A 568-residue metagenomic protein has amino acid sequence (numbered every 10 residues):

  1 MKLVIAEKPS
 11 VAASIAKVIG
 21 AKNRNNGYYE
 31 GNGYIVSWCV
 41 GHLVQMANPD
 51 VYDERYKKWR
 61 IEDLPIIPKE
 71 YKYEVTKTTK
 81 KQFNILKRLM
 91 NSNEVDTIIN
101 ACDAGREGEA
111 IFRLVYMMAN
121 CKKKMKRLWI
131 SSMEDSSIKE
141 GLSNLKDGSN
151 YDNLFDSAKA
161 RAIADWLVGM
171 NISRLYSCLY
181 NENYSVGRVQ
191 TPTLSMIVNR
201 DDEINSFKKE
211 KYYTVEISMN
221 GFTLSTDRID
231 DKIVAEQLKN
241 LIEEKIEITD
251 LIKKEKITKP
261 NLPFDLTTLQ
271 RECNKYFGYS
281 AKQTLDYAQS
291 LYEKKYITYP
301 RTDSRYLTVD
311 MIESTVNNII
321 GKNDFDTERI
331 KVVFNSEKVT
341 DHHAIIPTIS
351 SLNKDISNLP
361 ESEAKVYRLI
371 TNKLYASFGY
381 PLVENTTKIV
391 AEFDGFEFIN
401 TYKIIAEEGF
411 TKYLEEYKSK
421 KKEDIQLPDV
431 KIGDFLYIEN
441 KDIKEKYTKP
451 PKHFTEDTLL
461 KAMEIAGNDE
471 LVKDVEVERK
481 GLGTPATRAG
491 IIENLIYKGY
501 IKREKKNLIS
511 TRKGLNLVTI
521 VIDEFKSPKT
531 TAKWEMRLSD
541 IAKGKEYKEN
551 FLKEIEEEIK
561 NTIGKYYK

Functional and structural regions predicted by a protein language model:
M1, A101-A104, N181-N183, K253-L262 (+3 more regions): Conserved short loop/turn motifs at secondary-structure junctions
M1-A162, W166, P450: Intrinsically disordered, low-complexity regulatory segments
K2-L3, T79, M90, D96 (+5 more regions): Basic, low-complexity terminal or inter-domain segments flanking catalytic cores
P9-A16, G33-V36, V40, I61 (+20 more regions): Amphipathic alpha-helical transducer elements in NTP-driven molecular machines
N25-Y56, T191-V234, N317, Y375-L427 (+1 more regions): Structured, non-catalytic alpha/beta "coupling" segments that mediate domain-domain communication and provide generic
Y71-E74, N84, N93, D135-M219 (+2 more regions): C-terminal or mid-to-C-terminal helical accessory/interaction module adjacent to the motor/catalytic core
A160, K232-F264, Q270: Metal- or metallocofactor-binding catalytic centers and their adjacent structured scaffolds across diverse enzyme
